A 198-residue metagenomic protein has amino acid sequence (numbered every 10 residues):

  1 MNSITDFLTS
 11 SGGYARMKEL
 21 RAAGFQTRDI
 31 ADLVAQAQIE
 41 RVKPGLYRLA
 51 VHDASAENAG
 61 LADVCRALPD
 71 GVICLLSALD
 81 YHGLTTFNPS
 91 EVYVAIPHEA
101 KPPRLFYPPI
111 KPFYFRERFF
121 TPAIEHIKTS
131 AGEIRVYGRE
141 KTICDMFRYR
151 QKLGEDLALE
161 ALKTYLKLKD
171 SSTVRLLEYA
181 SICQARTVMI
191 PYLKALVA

Functional and structural regions predicted by a protein language model:
S3, F7-A22, D29, V34 (+1 more regions): Nucleic-acid-binding surface
Q38-P44: A short, conserved structural fragment
